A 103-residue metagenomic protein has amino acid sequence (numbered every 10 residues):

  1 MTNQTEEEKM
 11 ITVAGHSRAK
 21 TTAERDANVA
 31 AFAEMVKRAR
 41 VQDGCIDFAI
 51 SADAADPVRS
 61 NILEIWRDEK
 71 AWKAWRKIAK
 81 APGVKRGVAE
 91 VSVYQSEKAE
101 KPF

Functional and structural regions predicted by a protein language model:
M1-K9: Short, Lys/Arg-enriched N-terminal segments with co-localized hydrophobic residues within the first ~10-30 amino acids
I11-R18, A49-K77: Short, well-ordered beta-strand segments in beta-rich or mixed alpha/beta enzyme and ligand-binding folds
R18-A27: Short, surface-exposed ligand-recognition loops at beta-strand->loop->(often short) alpha-helix junctions that present
N28-F32: Short amphipathic alpha-helix in the N-lobe of protein kinase catalytic domains
E34-I46, I65-A99: An amphipathic, aromatic/His-enriched active-site/gating alpha helix that lines ligand/cofactor pockets
A55, P102-F103: Acidic pyrophosphate-coordinating catalytic loop
